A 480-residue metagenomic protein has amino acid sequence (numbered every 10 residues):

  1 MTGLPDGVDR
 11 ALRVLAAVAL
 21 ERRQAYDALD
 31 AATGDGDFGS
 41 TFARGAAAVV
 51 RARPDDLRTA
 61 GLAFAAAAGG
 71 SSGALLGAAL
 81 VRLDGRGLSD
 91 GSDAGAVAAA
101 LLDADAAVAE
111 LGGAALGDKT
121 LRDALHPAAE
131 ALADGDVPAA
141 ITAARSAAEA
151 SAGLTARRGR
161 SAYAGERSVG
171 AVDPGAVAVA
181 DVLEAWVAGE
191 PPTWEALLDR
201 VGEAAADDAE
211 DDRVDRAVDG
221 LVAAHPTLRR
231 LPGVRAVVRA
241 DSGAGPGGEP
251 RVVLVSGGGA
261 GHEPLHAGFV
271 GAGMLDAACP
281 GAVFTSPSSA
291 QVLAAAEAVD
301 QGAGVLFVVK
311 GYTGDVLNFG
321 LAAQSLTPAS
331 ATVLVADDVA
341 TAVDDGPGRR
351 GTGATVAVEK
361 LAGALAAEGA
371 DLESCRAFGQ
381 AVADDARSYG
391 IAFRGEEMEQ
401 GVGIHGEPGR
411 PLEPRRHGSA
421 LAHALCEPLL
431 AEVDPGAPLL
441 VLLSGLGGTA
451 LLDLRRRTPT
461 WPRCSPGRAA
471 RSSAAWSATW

Functional and structural regions predicted by a protein language model:
M1-W480: N-terminal loops that bind phosphate or other acidic moieties and the adjacent beta-alpha structural core
